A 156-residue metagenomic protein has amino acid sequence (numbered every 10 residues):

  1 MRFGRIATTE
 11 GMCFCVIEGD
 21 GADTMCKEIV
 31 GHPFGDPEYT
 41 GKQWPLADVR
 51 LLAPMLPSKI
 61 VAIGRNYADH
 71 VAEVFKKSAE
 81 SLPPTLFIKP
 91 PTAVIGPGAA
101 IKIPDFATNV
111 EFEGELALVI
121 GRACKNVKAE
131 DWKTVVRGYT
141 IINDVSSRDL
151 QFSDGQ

Functional and structural regions predicted by a protein language model:
M1-G11, V16-Q156: Active-site microenvironments in enzyme catalytic cores
